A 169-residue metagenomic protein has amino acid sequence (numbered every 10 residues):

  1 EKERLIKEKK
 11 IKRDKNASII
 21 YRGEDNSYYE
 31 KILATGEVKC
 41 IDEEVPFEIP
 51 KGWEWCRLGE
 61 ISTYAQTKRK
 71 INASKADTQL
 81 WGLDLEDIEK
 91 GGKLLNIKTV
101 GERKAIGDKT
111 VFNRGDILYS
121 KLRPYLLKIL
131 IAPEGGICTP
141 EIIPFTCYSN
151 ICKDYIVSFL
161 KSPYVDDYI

Functional and structural regions predicted by a protein language model:
E1-V38: Extended, domain-scale alpha-helical bundle/helix-rich regions
K39-R69: Non-catalytic DNA-recognition/assembly elements of restriction-modification systems
L58-A65, D77, G91-L94, I131-G135 (+1 more regions): Basic, amphipathic alpha-helical recognition segments used for DNA target recognition
I97-D108, K128: Short alpha-helix capping/helix-loop boundary micro-motifs
Y119-S120: A generic structural signal for residues embedded in beta-strands
R123-L127: Short, charged beta-turn/beta-strand-edge "cap" motif at the junction between a beta-strand and an adjacent loop
